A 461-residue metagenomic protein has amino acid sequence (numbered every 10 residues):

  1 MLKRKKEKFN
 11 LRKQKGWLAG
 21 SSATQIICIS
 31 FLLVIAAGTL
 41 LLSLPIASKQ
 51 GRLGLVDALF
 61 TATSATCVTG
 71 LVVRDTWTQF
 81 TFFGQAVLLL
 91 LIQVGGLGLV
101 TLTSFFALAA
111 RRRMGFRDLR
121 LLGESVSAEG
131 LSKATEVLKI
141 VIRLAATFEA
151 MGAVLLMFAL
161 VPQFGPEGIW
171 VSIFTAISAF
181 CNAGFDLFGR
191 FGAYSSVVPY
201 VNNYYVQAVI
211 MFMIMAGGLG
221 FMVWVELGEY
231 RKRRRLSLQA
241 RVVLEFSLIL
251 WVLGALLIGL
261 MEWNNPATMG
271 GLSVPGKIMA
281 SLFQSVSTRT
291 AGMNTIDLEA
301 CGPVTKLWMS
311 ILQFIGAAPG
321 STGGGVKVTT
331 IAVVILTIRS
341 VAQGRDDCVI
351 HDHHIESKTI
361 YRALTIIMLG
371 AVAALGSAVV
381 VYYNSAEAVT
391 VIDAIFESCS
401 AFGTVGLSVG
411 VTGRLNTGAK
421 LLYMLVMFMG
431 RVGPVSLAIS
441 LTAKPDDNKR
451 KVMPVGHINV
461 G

Functional and structural regions predicted by a protein language model:
M1-G461: Membrane-proximal intracellular helices of multi-pass ion channels
